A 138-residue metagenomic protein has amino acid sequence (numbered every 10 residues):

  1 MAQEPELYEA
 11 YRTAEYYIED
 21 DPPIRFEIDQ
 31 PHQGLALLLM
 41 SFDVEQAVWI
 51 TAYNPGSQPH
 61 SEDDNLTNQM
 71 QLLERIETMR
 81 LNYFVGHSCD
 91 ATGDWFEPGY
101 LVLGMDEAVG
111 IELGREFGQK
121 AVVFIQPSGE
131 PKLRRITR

Functional and structural regions predicted by a protein language model:
M1-E74: N-terminal, charge-rich interaction modules
P5, L37-L39, C89-T92, A108-G114: Generic structural signal for short, flexible, solvent-exposed coil/loop and linker residues
Y11, I50, Y83, G99-Y100 (+2 more regions): Generic preference for hydrophobic/aromatic residues in regular secondary structure cores
Q30-H32, W49, E74-E77, G86 (+2 more regions): Mature, function-bearing regions of proteins
M40-D43, D106-A108, R138: Generic structural signal for short, solvent-exposed loop/turn connectors between secondary structure elements
S61-E62, E112, L133-I136: A short secondary-structure junction signal
L66-V109: Amphipathic protein-protein interaction modules
W95-K132: Short, compact, well-ordered microdomains
